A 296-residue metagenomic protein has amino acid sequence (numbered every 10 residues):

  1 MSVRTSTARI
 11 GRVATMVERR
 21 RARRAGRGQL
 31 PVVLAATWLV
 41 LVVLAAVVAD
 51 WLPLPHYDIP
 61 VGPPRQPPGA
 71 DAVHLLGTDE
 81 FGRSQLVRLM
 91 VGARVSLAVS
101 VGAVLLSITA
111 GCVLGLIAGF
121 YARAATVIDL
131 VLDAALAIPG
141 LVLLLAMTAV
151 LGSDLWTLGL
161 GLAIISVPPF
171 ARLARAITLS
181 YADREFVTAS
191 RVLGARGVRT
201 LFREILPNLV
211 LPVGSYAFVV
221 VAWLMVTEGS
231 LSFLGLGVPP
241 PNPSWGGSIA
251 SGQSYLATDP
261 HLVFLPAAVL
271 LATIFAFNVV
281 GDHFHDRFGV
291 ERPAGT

Functional and structural regions predicted by a protein language model:
M1-C112, L116-G119, R123, L141 (+2 more regions): Gly/Trp-centered helix-boundary motif
L75, D79, L116-F120, A125-R184 (+2 more regions): Generic hydrophobic transmembrane alpha-helix motif, especially the helices
Q85-G92, Y121, V131, A174 (+7 more regions): Short hydrophobic alpha-helical segments within the ABC transporter permease transmembrane module
L86-A98, A125-L136, G152, V210 (+4 more regions): Alpha-helical membrane-interface segments at transmembrane helix boundaries
R94-A110, V198-S230, F277: Transmembrane alpha-helices
T109, Y121, A137-L143, L155 (+4 more regions): Transmembrane alpha-helices and adjacent helix-loop boundaries
L136, M147-V150, I177-T178, T227-V269 (+1 more regions): Glycine-rich helix-loop "coupling/hinge" segments at transmembrane-helix boundaries in multipass transporters
